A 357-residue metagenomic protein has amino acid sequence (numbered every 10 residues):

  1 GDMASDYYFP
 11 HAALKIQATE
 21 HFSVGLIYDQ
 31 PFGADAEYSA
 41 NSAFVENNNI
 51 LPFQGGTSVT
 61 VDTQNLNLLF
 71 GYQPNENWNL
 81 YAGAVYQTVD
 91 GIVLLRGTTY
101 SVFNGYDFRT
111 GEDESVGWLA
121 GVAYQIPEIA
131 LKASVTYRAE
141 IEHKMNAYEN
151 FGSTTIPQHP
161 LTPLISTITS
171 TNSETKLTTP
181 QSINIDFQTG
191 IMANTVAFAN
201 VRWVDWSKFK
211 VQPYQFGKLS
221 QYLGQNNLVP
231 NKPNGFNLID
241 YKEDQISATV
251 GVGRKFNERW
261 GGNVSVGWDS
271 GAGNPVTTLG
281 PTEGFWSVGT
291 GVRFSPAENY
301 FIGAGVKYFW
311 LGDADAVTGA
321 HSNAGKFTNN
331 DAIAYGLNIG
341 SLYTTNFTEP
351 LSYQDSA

Functional and structural regions predicted by a protein language model:
G1-D6: Surface-exposed strand-loop-strand hairpins of Gram-negative outer-membrane beta-barrel proteins
Y8-H11, Q17-A357: Outer-membrane beta-barrel porins/channels
